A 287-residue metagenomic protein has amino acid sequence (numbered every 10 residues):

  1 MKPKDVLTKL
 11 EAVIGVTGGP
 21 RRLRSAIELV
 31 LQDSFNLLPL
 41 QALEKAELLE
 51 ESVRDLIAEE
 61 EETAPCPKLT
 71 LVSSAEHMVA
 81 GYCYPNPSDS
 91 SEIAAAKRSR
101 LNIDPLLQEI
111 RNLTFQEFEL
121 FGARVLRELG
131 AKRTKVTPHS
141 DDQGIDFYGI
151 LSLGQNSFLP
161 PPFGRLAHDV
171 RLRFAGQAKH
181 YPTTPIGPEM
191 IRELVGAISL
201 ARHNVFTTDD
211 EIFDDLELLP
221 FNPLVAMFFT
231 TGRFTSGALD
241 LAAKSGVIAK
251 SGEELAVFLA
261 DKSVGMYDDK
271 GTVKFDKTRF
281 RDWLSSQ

Functional and structural regions predicted by a protein language model:
M1-Q287: Mixed-charge (Asp/Glu-Lys/Arg
